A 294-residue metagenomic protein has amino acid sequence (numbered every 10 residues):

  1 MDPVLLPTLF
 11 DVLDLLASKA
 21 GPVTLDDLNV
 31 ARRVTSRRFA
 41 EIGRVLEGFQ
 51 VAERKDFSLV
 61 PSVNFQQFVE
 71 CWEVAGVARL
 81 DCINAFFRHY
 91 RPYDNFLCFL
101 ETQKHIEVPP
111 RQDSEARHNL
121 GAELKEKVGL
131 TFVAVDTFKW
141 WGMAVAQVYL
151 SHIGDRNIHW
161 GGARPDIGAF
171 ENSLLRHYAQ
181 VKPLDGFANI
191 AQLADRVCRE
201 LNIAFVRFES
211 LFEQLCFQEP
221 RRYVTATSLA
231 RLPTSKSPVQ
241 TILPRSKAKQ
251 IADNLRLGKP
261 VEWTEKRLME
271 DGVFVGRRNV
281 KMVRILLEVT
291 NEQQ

Functional and structural regions predicted by a protein language model:
M1-C216: Donor-sugar nucleotide-binding helix/loop cap in glycosyltransferases
N189-Q192, S210-E213, E219-Q294: Long, low-complexity, charge-rich intrinsically disordered regions
